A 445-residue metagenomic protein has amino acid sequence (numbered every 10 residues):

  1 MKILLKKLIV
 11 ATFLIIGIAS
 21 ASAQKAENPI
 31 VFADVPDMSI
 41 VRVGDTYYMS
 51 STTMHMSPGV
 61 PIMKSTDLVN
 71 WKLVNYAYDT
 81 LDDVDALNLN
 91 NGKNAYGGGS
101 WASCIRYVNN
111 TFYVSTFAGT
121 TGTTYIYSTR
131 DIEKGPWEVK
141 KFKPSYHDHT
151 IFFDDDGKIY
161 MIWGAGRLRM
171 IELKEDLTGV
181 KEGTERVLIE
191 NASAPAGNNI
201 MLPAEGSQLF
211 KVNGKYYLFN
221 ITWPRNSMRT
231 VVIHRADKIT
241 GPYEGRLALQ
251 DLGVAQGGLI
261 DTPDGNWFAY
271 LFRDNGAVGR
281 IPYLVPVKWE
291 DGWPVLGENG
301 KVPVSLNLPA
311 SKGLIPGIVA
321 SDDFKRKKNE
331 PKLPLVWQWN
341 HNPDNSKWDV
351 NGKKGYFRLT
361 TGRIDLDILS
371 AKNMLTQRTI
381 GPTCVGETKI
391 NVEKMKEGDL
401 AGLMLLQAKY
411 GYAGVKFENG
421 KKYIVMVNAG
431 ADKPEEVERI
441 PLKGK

Functional and structural regions predicted by a protein language model:
M1-K25, D82: Bacterial Sec-dependent N-terminal signal peptides
A23-K445: Carbohydrate-active catalytic/glycan-binding domains of CAZyme proteins, especially the secreted or lumenal ectodomains
